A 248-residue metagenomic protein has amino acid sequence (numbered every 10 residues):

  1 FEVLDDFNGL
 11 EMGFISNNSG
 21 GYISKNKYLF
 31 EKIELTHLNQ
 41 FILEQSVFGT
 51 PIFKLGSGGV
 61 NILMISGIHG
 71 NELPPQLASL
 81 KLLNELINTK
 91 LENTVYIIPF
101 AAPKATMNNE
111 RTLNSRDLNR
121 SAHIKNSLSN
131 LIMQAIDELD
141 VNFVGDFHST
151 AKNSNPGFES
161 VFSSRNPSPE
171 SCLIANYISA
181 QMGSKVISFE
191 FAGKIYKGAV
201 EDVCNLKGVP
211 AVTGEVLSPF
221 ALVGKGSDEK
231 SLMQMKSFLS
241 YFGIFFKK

Functional and structural regions predicted by a protein language model:
F1-K248: Structured catalytic-domain cores with a bias toward divalent-metal coordination
